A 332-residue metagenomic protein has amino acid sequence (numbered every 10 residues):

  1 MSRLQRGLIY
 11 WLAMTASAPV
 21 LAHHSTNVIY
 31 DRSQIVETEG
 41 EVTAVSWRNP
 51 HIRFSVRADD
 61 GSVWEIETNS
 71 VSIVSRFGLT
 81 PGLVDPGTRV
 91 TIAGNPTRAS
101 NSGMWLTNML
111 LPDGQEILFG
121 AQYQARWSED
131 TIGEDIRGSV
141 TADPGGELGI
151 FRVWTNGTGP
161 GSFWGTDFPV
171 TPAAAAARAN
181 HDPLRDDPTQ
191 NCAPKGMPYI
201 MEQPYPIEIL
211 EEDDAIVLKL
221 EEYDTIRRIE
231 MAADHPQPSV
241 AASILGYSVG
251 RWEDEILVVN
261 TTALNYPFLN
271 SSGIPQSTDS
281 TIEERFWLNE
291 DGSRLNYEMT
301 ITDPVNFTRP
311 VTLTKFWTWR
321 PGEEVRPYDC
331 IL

Functional and structural regions predicted by a protein language model:
M1-W11: Bacterial N-terminal signal peptides that target proteins for export
G7, S25-T26: Compositionally biased, intrinsically disordered low-complexity segments enriched in polar/proline residues
V20-H24: Boundary at the C-terminal end of the N-terminal hydrophobic targeting segment
N27-L332: PEST-like low-complexity, intrinsically disordered acidic/proline/serine-rich tracts that flank trafficking/processing
